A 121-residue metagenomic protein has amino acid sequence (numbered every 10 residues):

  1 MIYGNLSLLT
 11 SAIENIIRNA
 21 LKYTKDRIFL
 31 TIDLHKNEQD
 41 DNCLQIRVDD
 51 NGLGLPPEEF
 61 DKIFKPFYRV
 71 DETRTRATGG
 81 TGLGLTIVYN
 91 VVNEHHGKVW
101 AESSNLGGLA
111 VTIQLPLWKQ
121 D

Functional and structural regions predicted by a protein language model:
M1-G4: Conserved micro-motifs of the catalytic ATP-binding
A20-L21: Short helix-loop "hinge" at the ATP-lid/N-box region of the Bergerat-fold HATPase_c
D26, G97-K98: Conserved glycine-rich
R27-D41: Short beta-strand/loop element within the Bergerat-fold HATPase_c
D50: Acidic ATP/Mg2+-coordinating residue in the GHKL
L55-F67: Short conserved segment of the HATPase_c
G84, V88: Short alpha-helical Gxxx[C/S/T] motif in the catalytic ATP-binding
